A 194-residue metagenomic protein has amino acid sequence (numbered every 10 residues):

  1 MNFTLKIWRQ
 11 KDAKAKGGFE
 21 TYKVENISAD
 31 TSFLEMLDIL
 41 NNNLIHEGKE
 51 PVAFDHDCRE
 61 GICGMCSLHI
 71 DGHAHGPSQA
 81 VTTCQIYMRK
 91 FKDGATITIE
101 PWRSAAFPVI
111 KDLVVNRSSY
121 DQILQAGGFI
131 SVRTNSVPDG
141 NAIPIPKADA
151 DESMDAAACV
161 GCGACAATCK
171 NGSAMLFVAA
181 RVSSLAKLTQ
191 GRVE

Functional and structural regions predicted by a protein language model:
M1-F3, G64, A95: Residues at beta-strand starts and edge strands
M1-K23: Eukaryote-biased recognition of intrinsically disordered, low-complexity regulatory segments
I7, I70-G72, P101: Flexible glycine-/small-residue-rich
A13-K16, A74-S78, K92-D93: Short, solvent-exposed loop/turn segments that connect beta-strands within catalytic domains and beta-strand-rich
E20-S32: Short, contiguous acidic and Ser/Thr-rich linear segments
T31-E50, A95-E194: Ferredoxin-type iron-sulfur electron-transfer modules in oxidoreductases and energy-metabolism complexes
P51-R89, M154-M175: Local cysteine-cluster metal-coordination motifs and their immediate loop/turn environment, predominantly Fe-S cluster
Q79-A105: A surface-exposed, charged beta-strand/loop segment in the N-terminal or early-internal portion of soluble proteins
